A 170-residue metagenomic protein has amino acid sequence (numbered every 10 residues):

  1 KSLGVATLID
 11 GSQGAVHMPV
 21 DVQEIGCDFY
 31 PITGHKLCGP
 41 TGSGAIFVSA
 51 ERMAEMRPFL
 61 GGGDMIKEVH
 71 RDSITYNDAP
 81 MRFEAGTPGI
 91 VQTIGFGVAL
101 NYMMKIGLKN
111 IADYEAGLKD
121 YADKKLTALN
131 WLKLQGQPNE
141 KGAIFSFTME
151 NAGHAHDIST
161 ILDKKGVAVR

Functional and structural regions predicted by a protein language model:
K1-R170: Pyridoxal 5′-phosphate
